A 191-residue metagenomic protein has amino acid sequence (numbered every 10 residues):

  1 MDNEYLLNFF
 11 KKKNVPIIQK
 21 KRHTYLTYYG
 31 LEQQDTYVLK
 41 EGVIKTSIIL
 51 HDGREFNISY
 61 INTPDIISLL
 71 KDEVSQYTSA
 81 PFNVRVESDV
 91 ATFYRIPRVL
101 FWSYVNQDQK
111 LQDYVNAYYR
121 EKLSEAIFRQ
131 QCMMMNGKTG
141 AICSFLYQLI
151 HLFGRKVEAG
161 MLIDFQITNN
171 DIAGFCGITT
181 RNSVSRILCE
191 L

Functional and structural regions predicted by a protein language model:
M1-L26, I66, K71-S75: Cyclic nucleotide-binding regulatory module and flanking cytosolic helices
I17-I18, T27-Y29, Q33-K40, N57-S59 (+1 more regions): His/acidic/aromatic-lined binding-pocket segments of jelly-roll/cupin-type domains and related regulatory beta-sandwich
K21, K40-E41, N62, S88: A cytosolic small-molecule/anion-sensing beta-strand core signal
Q34-S47, D52, T63-P64: Glycine- and acidic-residue-biased ligand/ion/polar-headgroup-sensing regions
T36, I58, T92-F93, D164: A residue-level structural signature of the nucleotidyltransferase/glycosyltransferase Rossmann-like core
S59-R120, S124: Cyclic-nucleotide recognition modules
R129-R155: Short alpha-helical segments that sit at the start of domains
L152-L191: Phosphate-/nucleic-acid-contacting segments
